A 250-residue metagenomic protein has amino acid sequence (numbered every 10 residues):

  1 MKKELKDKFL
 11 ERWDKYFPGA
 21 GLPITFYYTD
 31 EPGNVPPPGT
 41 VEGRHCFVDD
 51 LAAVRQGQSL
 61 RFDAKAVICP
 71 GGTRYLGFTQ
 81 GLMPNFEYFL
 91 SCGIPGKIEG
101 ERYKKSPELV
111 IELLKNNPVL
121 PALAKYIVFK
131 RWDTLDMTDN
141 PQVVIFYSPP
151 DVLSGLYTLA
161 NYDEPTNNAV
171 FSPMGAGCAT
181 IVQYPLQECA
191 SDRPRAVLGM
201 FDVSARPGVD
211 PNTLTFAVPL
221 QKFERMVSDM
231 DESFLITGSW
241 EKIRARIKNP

Functional and structural regions predicted by a protein language model:
E4-P250: Acidic, serine/proline-rich low-complexity intrinsically disordered regions
